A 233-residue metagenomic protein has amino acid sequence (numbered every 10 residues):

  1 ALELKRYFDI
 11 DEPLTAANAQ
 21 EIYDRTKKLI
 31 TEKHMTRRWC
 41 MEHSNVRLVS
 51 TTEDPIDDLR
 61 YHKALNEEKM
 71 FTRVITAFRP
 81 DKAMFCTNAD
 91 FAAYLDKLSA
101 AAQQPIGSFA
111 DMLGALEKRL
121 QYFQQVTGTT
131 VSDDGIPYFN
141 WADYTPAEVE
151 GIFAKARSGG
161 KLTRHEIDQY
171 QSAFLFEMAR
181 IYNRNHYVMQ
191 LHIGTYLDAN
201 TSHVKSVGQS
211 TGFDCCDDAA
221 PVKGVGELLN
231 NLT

Functional and structural regions predicted by a protein language model:
A1-N185, T233: Metal-cofactor-binding active-site regions of metalloenzymes
K161-T233: Long, well-ordered mid-to-C-terminal structural blocks that present hydrophobic/aromatic surfaces
